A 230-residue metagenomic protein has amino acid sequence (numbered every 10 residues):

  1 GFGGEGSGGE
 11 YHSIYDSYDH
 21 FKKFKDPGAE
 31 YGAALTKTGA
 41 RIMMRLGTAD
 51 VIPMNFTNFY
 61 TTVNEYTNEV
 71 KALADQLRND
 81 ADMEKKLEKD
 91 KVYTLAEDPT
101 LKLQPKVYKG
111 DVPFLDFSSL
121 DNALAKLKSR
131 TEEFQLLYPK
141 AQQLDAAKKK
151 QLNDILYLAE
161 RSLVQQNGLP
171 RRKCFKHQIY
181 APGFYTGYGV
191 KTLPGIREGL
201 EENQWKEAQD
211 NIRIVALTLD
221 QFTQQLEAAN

Functional and structural regions predicted by a protein language model:
G1-N230: Secretory-pathway/membrane protein signature
